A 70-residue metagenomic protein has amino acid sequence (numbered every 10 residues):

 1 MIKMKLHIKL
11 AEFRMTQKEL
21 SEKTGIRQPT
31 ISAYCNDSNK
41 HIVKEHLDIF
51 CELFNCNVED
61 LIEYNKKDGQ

Functional and structural regions predicted by a protein language model:
M1-T16: A short, Lys/Arg-rich alpha-helix, primarily the initiator
L10, C35, I42, H46 (+1 more regions): DNA major-groove recognition helix of helix-turn-helix
L10, S21, C51: The alpha-helix within a helix-turn-helix
L20-S21, I31-Y34, L61: Conserved hydrophobic/aromatic packing and binding residues within compact polymer-binding modules
I26-H41: Recognition helix of helix-turn-helix/homeodomain-like DNA-binding domains that insert into the DNA major groove
E45-D60: DNA major-groove recognition helix of helix-turn-helix/homeodomain DNA-binding modules
